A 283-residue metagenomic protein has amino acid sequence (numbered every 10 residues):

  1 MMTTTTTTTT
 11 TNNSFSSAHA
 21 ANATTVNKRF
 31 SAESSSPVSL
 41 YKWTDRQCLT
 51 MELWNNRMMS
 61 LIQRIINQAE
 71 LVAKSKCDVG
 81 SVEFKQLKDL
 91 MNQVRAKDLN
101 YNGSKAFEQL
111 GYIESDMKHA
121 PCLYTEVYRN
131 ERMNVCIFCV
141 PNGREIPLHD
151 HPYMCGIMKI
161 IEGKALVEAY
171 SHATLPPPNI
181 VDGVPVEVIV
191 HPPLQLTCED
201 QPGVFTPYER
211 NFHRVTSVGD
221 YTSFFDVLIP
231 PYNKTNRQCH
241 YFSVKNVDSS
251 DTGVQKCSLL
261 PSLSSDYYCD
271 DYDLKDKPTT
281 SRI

Functional and structural regions predicted by a protein language model:
M1-I283: Jelly-roll (double-stranded beta-helix
